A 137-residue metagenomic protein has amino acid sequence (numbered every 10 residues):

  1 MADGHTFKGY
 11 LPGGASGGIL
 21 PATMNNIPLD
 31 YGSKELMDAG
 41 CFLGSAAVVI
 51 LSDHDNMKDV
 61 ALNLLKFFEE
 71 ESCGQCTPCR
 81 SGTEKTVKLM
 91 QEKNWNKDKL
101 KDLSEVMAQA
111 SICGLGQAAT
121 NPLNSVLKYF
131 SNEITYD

Functional and structural regions predicted by a protein language model:
M1-D137: Redox cofactor-anchoring modules in respiratory/redox and cofactor-processing assemblies
